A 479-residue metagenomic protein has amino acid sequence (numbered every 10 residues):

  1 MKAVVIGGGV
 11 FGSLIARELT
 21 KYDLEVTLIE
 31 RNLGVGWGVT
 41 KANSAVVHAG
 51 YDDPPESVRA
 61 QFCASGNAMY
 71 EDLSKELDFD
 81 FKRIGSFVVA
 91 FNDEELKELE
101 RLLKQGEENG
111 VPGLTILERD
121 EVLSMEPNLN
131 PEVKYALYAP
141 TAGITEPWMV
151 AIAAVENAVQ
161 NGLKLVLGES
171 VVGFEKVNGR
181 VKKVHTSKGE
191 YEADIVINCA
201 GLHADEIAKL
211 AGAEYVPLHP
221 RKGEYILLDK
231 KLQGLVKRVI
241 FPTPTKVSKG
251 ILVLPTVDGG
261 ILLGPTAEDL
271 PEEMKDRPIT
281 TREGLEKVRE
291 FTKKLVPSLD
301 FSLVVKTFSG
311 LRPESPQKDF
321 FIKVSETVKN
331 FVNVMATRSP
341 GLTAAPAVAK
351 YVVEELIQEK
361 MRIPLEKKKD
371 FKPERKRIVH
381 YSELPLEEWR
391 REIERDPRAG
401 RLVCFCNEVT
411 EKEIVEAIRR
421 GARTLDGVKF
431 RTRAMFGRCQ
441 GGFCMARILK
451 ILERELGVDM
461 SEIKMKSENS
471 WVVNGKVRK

Functional and structural regions predicted by a protein language model:
M1-L28: N-terminal Rossmann-like FAD-binding beta1-loop-alpha1 element of flavoenzymes
L14, F174-R180, T186-G264, E268-T281 (+3 more regions): Flavin-dependent oxidoreductases
T20-A42: Glycine-rich FAD pyrophosphate-binding loop
A45-M125, G250-I251: Dinucleotide-binding Rossmann-like beta1-alpha1 core, especially the glycine-rich loop that anchors the ADP
D52, A142-I144, S248, F331-A344 (+1 more regions): Glycine-rich phosphate/pyrophosphate-binding beta-alpha loops
P54, Q61-A64, V89-E98, L137-E156 (+3 more regions): Short beta-strand to alpha-helix junction loop
L137-I195: Helical element adjacent to the flavin cofactor pocket in flavoenzyme catalytic cores
A153, S248, V257-D258, E273-L402 (+3 more regions): C-terminal catalytic lobe of FAD-dependent flavoproteins
